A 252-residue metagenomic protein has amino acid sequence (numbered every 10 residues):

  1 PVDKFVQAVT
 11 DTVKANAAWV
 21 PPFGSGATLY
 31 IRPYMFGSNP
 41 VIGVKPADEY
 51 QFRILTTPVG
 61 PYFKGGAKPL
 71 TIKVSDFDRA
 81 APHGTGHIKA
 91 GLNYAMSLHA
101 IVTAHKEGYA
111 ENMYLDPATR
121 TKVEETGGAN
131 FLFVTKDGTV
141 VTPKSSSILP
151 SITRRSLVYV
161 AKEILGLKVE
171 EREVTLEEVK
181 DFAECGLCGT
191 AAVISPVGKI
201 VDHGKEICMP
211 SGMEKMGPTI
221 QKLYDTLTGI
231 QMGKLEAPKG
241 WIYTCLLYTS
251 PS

Functional and structural regions predicted by a protein language model:
P1-G108, T219-I220, T226: Extended Lys/Arg-rich, glycine-bearing segments that form polyanion-binding/interaction patches within enzyme domains
V2-D3, W19-T28, N112-L115, L167-T175 (+1 more regions): Flexible, glycine/charged-enriched surface loops at secondary-structure junctions
S38, T57-P58, D116-T119, V134-G138 (+1 more regions): Short acidic-glycine loop/turn motifs at beta-strand connectors
I54, L157, D202: Residue-level signal for inorganic ion chemistry
G84, K89-V193: Glycine-rich phosphate/ribose-binding loops and adjacent secondary-structure elements that form binding surfaces
V197-T226: A hydrophobic, small-residue-rich beta->alpha segment in the mid-to-C-terminal subdomain of diverse proteins
K215-L247: Amphipathic alpha-helical interface segments
Y248-S252: Conserved small/polar residues in nucleotide/adenosyl-binding loops
